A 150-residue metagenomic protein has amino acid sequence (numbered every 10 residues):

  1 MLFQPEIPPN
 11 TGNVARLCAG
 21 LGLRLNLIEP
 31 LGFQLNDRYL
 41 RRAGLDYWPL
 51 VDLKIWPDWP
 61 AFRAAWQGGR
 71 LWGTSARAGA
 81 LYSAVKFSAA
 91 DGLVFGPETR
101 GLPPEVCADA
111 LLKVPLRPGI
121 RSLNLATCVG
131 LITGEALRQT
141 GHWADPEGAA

Functional and structural regions predicted by a protein language model:
M1-A150: Post-transcriptional modification and biogenesis factors for structured RNAs of the translation apparatus
